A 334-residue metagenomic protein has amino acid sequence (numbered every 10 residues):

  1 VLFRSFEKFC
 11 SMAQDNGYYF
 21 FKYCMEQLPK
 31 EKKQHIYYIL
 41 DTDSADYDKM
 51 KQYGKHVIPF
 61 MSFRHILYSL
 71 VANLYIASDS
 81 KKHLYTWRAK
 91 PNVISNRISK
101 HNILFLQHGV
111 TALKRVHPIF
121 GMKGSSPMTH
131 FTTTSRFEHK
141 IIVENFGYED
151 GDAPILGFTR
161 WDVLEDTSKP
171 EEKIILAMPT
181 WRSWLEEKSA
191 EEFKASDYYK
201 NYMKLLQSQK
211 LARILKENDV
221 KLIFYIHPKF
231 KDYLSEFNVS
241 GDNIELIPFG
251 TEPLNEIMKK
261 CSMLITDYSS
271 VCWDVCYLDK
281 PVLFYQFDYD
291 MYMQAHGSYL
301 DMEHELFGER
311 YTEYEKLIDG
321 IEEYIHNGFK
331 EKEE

Functional and structural regions predicted by a protein language model:
F3-K8, S78-S80, Q107-G109, F158 (+3 more regions): Short loop/turn segments at strand-loop or loop-helix junctions that form parts of catalytic or ligand-binding pockets
F3-L164: Active-site and donor-binding regions of nucleotide-sugar-utilizing enzymes
A13-F21, T159-E236, Y311-E313: Conserved catalytic-core segment of nucleotide-activated headgroup transferases in glycan assembly
K33-Y37, S126-F131, K221-L222, K260-M263 (+1 more regions): Short active-site oxyanion
V57-Y68, P228-W273: Donor nucleotide-activated moiety binding/catalytic core segment of transferases that use nucleotide-activated donors
H83-Y85, W184, C272-W273: Short glycine-rich, flexible loops that bind phosphorylated cofactors or substrates
R88-G109, K194-K204, K280-M291: A short, gly/pro- and small-residue-rich
E236-G241, S270-E334: Catalytic binding pocket for nucleotide-activated donors in carbohydrate/polymer assembly enzymes
